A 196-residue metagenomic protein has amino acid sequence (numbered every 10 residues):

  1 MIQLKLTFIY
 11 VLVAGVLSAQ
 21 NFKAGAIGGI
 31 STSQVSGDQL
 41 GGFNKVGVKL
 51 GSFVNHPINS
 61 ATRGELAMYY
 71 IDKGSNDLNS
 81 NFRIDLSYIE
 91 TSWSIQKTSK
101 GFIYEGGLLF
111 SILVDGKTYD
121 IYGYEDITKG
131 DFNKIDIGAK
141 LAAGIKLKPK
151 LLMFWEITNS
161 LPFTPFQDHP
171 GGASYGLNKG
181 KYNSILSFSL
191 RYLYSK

Functional and structural regions predicted by a protein language model:
A19-N55, R191-K196: Short glycine/proline- and aromatic-enriched beta-strand/turn motifs that initiate or cap beta-hairpins
F22-K23, S60-G64, G101-Y104, P149-M153: Repeated loop/turn-to-beta-strand initiation elements of outer-membrane beta-barrel proteins
I30-Q34, M68-G74, K97-S99, F110-V114 (+2 more regions): Transmembrane beta-strands of outer-membrane beta-barrel pores
S36-G42, N76-F82, G116-G123, P165-G172: Outer-membrane beta-barrel translocator domains and adjoining extracellular loop/strand segments of Gram-negative
G41-I89: Glycine- and aromatic-enriched membrane insertion/assembly motifs of diderm outer-membrane and organelle channel
G42-V48, D85-I89, T98-K100, N133-A139 (+1 more regions): Residues that define the transmembrane beta-barrel architecture of outer-membrane proteins
H56-S60, I95-G101, L147-P149, Y194-K196: Outer-membrane beta-barrel strand-turn architecture
N76-D77, A139-L141, K146-K196: Predominantly the C-terminal beta-signal and adjacent terminal strand-loop region of outer-membrane beta-barrel
